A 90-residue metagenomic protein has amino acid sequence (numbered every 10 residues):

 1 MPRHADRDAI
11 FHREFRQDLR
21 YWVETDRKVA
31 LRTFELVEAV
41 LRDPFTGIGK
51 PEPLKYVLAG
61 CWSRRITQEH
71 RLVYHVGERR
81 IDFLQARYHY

Functional and structural regions predicted by a protein language model:
M1-D8, E14-E35, I48, W62-R71 (+1 more regions): Enriched for short, Lys/Arg-rich terminal
E38-R65: A short, surface-exposed loop/turn module that caps and links secondary-structure elements
